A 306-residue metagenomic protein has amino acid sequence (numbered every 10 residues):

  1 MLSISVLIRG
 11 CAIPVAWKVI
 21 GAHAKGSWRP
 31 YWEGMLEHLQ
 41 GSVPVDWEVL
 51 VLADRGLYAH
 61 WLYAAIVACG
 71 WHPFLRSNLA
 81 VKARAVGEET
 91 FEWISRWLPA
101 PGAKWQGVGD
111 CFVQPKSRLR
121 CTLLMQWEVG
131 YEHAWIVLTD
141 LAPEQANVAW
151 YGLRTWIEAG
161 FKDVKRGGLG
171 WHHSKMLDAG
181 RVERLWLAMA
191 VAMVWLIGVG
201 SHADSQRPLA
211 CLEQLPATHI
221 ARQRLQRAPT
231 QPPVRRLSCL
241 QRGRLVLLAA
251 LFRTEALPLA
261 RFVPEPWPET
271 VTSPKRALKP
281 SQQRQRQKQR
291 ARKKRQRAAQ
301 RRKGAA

Functional and structural regions predicted by a protein language model:
M1-I4: Short glycine-rich loop/turn motifs
L7-A306: Single, function-defining residue in the core of a domain
